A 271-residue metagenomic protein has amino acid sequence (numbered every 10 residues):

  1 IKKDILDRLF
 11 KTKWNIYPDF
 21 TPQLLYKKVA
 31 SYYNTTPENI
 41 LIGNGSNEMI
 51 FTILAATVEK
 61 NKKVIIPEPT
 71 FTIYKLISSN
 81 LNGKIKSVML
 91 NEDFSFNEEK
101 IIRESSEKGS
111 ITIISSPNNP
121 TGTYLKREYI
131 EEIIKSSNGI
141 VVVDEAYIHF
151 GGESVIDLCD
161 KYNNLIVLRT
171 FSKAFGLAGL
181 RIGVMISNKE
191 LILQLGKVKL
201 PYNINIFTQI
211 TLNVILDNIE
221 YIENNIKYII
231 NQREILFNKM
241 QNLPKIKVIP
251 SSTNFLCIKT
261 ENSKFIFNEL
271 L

Functional and structural regions predicted by a protein language model:
I1-I16, K28, K108: N-terminal "arm"/small-domain region of PLP-dependent enzymes with the aminotransferase-like
K2, N164-N242, I246-I249: PLP-dependent aminotransferase class I/II
Q23, A56-I114: PLP-dependent aminotransferase-like
Q23-K63: Phosphate-binding glycine-rich loop
K28, E128-S136, D157-K161, Q194: Catalytic-core regions built around general acid/base machinery
K86, E92-H149: Active-site phosphate-binding strand-loop segment of PLP-dependent enzymes
I230, M240-L270: Conserved PLP-binding catalytic core of the aspartate aminotransferase-like
